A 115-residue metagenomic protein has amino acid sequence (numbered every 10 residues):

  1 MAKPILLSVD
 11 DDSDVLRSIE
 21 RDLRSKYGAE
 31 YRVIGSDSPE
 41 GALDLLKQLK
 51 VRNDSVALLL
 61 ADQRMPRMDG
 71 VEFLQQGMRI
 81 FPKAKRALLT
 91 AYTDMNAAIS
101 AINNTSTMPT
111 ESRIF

Functional and structural regions predicted by a protein language model:
K3, A29-E30, D54-A57, I80-K85: His-Asp phosphorelay/catalytic-motif detector in bacterial-type signaling
S8, S13-S38: Two-component/phosphorelay signaling modules centered on CheY-like receiver
D10, D62, T90: Active-site residues of response regulator receiver
E20, G35-L58: Acidic, metal-coordinating helix/loop segments flanking the phosphotransfer/catalytic sites of two-component signaling
D44-Q48, V71-K85, S100-N103: Short amphipathic alpha-helix used as the core "switch/output" element in two-component signaling
M65: Receiver (REC) domain active-site loop signature in two-component systems and cognate sites in sensor histidine kinases
A91, S112-R113: A Lys-centered signature of the CheY-like receiver
Y92-M95, A101: Short, conserved "switch-loop" micro-motifs in signal-transduction and mechanochemical regulators
